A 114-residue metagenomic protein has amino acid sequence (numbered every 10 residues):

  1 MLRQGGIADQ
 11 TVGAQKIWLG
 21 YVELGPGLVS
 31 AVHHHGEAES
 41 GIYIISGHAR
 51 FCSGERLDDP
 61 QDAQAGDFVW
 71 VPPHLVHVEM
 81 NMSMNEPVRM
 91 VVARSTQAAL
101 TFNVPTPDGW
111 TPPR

Functional and structural regions predicted by a protein language model:
M1-K16, A31, T101-R114: A short, N-terminal "cap"/entry segment at the start of jelly-roll beta-barrel domains of the cupin/DSBH fold
R3-A8, G20-G36, P73: Conserved short histidine dyad/triad with adjacent acidic residue
V12, E37, R56, M84-N85: Short strand-connecting beta-turns/loops that link adjacent beta-strands
V12-Q15, L24-V29, H48-R50, A99: Short, charged/polar surface micro-motifs in flexible loops or helix N-caps
Q15-I17, H35, A63, M82-M84: Short glycine/proline-enriched turns and hinge-like loops at secondary-structure junctions
L24, S53, A63-S83, R94-S95: Conserved metal-binding segment of the jelly-roll/cupin
V29, A38-A65, L75: A short beta-strand-loop-beta hairpin characteristic of the jelly-roll/cupin
V78-R114: Double-stranded beta-helix
